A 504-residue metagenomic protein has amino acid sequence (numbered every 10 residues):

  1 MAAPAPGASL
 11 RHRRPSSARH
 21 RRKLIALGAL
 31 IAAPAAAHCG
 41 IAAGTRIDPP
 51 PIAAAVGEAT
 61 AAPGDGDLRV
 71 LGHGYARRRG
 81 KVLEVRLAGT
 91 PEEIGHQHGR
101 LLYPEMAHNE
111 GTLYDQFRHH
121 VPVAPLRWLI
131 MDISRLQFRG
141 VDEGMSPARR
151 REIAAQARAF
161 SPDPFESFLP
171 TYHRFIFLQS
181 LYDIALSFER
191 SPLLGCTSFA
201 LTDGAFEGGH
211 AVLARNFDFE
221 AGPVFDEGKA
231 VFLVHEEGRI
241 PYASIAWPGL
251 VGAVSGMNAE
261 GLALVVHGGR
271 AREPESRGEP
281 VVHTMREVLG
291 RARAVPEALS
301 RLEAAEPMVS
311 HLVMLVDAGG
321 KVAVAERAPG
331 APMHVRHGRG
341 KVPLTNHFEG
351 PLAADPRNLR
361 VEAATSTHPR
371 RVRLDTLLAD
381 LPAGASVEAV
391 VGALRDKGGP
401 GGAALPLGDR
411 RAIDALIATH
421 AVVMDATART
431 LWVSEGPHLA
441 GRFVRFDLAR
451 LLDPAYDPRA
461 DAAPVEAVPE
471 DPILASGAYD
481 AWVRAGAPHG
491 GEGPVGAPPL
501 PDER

Functional and structural regions predicted by a protein language model:
A2-A18: N-terminal Lys/Arg-rich, disordered targeting/topogenic segments
G7, G28, G491-G493: Residue-identity detector for glycine
R13-L30: N-terminal Sec-pathway targeting helices
A26-G40: Hydrophobic membrane-insertion alpha-helices, especially the h-region of bacterial N-terminal signal peptides
H38-G195, L289-P332, G338-R504: C-terminus-biased signal that marks the final domain/tail of proteins
I176-T284, S300, T419, V423 (+1 more regions): Internal mixed beta-strand/loop scaffold within catalytic domains of large alpha/beta enzymes
